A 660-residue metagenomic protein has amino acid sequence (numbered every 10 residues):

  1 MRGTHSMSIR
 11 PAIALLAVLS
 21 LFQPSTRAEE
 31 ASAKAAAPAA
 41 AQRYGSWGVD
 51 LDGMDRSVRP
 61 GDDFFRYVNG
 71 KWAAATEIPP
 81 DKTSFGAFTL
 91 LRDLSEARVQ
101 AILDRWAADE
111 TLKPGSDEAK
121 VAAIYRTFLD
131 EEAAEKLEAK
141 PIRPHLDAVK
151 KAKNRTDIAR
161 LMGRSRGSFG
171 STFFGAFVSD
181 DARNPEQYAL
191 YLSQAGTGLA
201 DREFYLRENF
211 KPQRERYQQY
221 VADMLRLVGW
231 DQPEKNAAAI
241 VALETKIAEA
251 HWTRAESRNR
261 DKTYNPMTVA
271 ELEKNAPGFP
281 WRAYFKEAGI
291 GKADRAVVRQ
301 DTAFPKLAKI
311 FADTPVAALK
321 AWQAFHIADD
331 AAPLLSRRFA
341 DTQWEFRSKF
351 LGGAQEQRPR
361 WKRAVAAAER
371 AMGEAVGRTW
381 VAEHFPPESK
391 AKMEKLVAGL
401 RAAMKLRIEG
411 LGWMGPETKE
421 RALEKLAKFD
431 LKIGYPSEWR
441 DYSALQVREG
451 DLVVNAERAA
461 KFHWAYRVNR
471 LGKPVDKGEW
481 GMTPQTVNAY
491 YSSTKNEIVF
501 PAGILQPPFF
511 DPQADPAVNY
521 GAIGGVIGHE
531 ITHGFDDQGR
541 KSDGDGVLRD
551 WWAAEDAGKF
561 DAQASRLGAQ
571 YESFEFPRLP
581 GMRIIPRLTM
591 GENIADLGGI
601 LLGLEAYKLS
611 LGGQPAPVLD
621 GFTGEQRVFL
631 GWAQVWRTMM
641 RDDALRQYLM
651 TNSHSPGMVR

Functional and structural regions predicted by a protein language model:
M1-I9: N-terminal secretory signal peptides that target proteins for export/translocation
A12-F22: Bacterial N-terminal signal peptides
Q23-A35: Signal peptide processing junction and immediate N-terminal pro/mature segment of secreted/exported proteins
A35-D52: Short, Gly/Pro- and small/polar-rich lid/capping loops
P38-Q42, R59-K136: Active-site-surrounding "flap" and adjacent substrate/cofactor-binding loops of secreted or lumenal enzymes, prototyped
M54-A74, F204-R226, M414, M590 (+1 more regions): Hydrophobic/aromatic-rich, well-ordered segments within soluble, folded domains that form packed cores
W106-G399: Noncatalytic, helix-rich "gating/capping" subdomain that lines the substrate-entry/channel surface of large enzyme
K246, N275-G278, V297-F304, R358 (+3 more regions): Intrinsically disordered, low-complexity linker/terminal regions across diverse proteins
